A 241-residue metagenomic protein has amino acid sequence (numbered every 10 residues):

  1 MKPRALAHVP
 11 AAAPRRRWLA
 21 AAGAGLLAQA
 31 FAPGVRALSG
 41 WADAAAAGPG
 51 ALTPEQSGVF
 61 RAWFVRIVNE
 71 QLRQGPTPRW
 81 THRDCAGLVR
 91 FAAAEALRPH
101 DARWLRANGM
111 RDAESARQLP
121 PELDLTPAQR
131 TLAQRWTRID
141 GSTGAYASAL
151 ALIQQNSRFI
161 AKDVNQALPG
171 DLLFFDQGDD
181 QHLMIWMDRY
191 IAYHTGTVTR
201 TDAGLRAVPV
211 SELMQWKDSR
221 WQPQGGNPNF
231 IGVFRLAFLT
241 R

Functional and structural regions predicted by a protein language model:
M1-R17, A21-A28: N-terminal secretory signal peptides
A11-A13, A30-A47: C-terminal segment of N-terminal export signals and the immediately downstream linker at the start of the mature
G25-L26, F31-R36, I185-Y190: Surface-exposed flexible segments
L27-F31, A94-R98, G178: A generic secondary-structure boundary signal that marks alpha-helix termini
L38-Y146: N-terminal capping segments
A113-T201: ...with weaker cross-activation on analogous glycine-rich loops/strands in unrelated enzymes
L205-R241: Low-complexity, Gly/Ser/Thr/Pro-rich intrinsically disordered linker/tail segments
